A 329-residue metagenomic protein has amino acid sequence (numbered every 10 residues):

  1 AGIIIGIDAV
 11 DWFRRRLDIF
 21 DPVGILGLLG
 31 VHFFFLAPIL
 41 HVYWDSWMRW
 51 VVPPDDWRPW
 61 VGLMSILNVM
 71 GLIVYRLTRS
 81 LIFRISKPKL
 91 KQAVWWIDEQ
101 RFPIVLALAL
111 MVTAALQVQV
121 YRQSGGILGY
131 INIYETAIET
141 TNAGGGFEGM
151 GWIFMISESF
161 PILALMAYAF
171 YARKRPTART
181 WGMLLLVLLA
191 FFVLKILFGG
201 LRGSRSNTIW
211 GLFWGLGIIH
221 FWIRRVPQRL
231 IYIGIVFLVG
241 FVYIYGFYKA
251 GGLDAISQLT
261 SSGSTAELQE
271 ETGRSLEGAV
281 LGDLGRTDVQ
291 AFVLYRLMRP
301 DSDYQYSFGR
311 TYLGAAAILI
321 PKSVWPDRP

Functional and structural regions predicted by a protein language model:
A1-V112, L212-H220, R225-G240: N-terminal "leader" segments that precede or initiate the main folded domain
R14-V23, F160-R175, V289-F292, I318 (+1 more regions): Active-site-proximal helix-loop elements at catalytic-domain edges
L36-V42, L201-R205, W325-P329: Membrane-water interface signatures at transmembrane helix termini and the short loops that connect adjacent helices
W44-M48, V61-I73, A109, T141-I162 (+1 more regions): Hydrophobic alpha-helical transmembrane segments
S80-A255: Membrane-embedded catalytic interface detector for glycan/lipid assembly enzymes
A115-S124, G234-P329: Aromatic-rich transmembrane-lumenal/periplasmic boundary elements in polytopic membrane proteins
